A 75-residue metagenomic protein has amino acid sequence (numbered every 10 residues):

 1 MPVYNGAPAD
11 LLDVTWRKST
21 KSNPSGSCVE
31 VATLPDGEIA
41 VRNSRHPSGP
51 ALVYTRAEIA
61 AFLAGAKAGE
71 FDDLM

Functional and structural regions predicted by a protein language model:
M1-V29: N-terminal first-folded block
S19-A57, A61-L63: A short, structured beta-strand/loop element
A68-G69: Short acidic-aromatic low-complexity motifs
D73-L74: Surface/interface-facing alpha-helical segments and adjacent flexible terminal/loop regions used for partner/assembly
